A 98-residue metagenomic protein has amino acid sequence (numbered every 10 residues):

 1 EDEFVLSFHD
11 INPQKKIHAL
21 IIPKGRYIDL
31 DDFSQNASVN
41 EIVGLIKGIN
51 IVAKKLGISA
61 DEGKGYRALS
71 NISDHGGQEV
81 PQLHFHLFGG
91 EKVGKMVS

Functional and structural regions predicted by a protein language model:
E1-S98: HIT superfamily nucleotide-processing domains
